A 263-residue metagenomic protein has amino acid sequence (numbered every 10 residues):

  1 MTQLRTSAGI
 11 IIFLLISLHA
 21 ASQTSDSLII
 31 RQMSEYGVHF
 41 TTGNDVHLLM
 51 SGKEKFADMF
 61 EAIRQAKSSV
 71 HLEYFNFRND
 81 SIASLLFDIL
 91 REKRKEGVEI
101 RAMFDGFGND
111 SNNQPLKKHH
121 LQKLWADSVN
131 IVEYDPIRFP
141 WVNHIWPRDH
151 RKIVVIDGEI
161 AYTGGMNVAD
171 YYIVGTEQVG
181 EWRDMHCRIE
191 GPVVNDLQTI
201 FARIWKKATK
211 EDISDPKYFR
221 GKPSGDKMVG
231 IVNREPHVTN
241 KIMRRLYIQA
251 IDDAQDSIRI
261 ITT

Functional and structural regions predicted by a protein language model:
M1-S27: Bacterial Sec-dependent N-terminal signal peptides
L18-T263: Charged, low-complexity intrinsically disordered terminal segments
